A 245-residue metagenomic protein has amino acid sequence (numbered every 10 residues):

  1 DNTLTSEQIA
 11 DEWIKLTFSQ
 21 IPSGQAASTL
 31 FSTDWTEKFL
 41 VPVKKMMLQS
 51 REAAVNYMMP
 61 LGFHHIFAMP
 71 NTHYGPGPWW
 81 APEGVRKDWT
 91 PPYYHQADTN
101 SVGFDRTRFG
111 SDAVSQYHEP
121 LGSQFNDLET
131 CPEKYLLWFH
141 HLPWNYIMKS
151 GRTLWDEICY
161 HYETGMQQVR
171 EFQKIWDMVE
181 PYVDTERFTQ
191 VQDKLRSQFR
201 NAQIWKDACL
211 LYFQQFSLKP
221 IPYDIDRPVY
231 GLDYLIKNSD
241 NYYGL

Functional and structural regions predicted by a protein language model:
D1-L245: Catalytic domains of carbohydrate-active enzymes that cleave complex glycans
